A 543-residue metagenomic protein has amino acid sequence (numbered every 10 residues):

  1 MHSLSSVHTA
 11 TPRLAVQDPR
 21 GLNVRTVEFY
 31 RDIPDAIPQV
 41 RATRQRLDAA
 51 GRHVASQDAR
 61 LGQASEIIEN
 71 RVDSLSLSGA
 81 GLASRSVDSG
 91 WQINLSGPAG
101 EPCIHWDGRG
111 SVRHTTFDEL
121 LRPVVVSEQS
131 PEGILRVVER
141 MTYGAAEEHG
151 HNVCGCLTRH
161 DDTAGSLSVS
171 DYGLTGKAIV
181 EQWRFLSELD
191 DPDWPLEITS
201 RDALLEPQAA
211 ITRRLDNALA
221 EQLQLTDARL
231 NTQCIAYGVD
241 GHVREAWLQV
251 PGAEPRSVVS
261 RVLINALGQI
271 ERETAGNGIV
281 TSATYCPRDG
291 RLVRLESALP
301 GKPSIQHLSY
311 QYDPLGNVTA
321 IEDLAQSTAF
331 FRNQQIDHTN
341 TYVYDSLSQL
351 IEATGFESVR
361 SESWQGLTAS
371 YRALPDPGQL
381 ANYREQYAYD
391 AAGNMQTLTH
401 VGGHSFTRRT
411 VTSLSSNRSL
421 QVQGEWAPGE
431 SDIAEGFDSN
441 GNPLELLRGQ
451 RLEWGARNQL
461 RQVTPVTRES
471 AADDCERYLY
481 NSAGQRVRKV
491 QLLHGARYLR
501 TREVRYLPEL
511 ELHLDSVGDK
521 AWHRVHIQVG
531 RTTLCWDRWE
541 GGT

Functional and structural regions predicted by a protein language model:
M1-Y30, E139-R140, G144-L167, L174 (+7 more regions): Short, ordered secondary-structure scaffold segments
T9-T11, Q39-R41, I67-N70, D88-G90 (+14 more regions): Short, small/polar residue-rich loop motifs at catalytic or cofactor-binding pockets
A15, Q45, V72-L75, I93-N94 (+17 more regions): A residue-level detector for well-ordered beta-strand positions
T26, S56-Q57, G81-R85, H105 (+19 more regions): Beta-strand-dense domains in secreted/periplasmic systems and polymorphic toxin scaffolds
R31-D35, E188-R201, L324-Q335, R372-L374: Short, conserved, GDST-rich strand-edge loop motifs in beta-rich repeat architectures
H53-A55, I68-G100, A236-W247, L350-I351 (+5 more regions): Surface-exposed extracellular loop regions of Gram-negative outer-membrane beta-barrel proteins
E69, E128-A146, W183-L204, R244-G252 (+3 more regions): Acidic/polar low-complexity surface segments
P123-S127, G133-M141, A392-G393, L398-L414 (+1 more regions): Short secondary-structure transition motifs
